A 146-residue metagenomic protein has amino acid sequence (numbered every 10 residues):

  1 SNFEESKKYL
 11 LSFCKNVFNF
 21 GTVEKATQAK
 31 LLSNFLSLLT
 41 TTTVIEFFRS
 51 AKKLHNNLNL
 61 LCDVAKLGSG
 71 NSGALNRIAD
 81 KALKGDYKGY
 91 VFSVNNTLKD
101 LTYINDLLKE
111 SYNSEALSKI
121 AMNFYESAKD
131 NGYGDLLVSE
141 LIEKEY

Functional and structural regions predicted by a protein language model:
S1-L38: Rossmann-fold dinucleotide-binding core
K25-E145: Helical "substrate-binding/catalytic lid" subdomain of Rossmann-like NAD(P)-dependent dehydrogenases/reductases
